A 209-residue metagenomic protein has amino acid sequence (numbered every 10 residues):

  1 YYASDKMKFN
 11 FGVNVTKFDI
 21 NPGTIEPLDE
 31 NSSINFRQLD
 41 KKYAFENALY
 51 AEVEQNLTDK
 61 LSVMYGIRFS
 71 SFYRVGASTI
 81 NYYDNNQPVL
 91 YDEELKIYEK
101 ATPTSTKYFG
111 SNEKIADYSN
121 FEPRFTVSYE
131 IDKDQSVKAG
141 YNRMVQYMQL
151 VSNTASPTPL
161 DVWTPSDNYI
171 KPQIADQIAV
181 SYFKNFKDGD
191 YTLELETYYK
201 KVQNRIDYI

Functional and structural regions predicted by a protein language model:
Y1, L49-Q55, I67, D117 (+2 more regions): Residues on the lipid-exposed face of transmembrane beta-strands in outer-membrane beta-barrel proteins
Y1-A3, M7-K8, G12, Y118-Q135: Transmembrane beta-barrel strand/turn architecture of Gram-negative outer membrane proteins
Y1-N86, L90, E194-T197: Face-selective signature of the C-terminal outer-membrane beta-barrel domain
S4-K6, T58, S62, E130-D134 (+2 more regions): Outer-membrane beta-barrel channels and translocator barrels
I25-R37, V75-K114, N153-S166, I209: Solvent-exposed loop segments that connect transmembrane elements
Q38-A44, S111-A116, E122, D134-S136 (+1 more regions): Outer-membrane beta-barrel signature, preferentially recognizing the C-terminal barrel domain of Gram-negative
V202-I209: Surface-exposed, extracytoplasmic segments of Gram-negative outer-membrane nutrient-acquisition systems
